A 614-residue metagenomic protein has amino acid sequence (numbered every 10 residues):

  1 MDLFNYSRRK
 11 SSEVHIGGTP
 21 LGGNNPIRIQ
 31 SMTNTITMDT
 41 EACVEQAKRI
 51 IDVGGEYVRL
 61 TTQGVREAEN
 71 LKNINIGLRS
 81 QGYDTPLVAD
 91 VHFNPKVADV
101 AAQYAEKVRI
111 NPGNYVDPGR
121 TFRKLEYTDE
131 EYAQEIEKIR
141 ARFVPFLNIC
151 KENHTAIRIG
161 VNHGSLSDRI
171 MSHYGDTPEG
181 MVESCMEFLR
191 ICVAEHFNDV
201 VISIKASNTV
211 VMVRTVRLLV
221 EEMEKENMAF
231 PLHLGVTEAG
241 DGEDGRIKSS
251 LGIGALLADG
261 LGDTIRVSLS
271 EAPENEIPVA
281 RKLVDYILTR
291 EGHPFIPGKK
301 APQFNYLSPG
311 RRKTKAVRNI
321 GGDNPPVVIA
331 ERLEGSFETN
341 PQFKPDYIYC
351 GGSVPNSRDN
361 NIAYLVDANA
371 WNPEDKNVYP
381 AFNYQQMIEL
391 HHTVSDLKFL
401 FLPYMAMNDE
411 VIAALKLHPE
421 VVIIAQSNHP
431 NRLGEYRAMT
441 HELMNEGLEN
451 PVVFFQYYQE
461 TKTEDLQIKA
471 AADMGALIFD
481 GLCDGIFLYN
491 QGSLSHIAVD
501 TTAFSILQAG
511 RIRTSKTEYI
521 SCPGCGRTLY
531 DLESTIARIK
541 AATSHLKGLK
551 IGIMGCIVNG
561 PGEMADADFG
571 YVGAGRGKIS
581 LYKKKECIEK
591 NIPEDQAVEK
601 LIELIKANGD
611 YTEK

Functional and structural regions predicted by a protein language model:
M1-S31, L147-N153, T289-S336, A541: N-terminal amphipathic alpha-helix/helix-capping segment at the start of soluble metabolic enzymes
D2, G55-E187, R318, V327-T339 (+1 more regions): Active-site beta->alpha loop and helix N-cap motifs at the rims of alpha/beta catalytic domains
I29, D90, I159, I202 (+6 more regions): Conserved, mostly hydrophobic/aromatic
M38-R49, F93-A98, S249-I253, G335-P341 (+1 more regions): Short, acidic/polar
D52-Y57, A105, F197, L261-G262 (+4 more regions): A structural motif
E56-R59, A105-T121, A258-E274, G481-L494 (+1 more regions): Glycine-rich phosphate-binding active-site loops on the catalytic face of alpha/beta enzymes
E126-F143, N148, I170-I320, S395-F399 (+2 more regions): Catalytic alpha/beta core domains of metabolic enzymes, predominantly
R576-I579, C587-D610: Beta-strand/loop-dominated core regions that host nucleotide or nucleotide-derived cofactor-binding catalytic loops
